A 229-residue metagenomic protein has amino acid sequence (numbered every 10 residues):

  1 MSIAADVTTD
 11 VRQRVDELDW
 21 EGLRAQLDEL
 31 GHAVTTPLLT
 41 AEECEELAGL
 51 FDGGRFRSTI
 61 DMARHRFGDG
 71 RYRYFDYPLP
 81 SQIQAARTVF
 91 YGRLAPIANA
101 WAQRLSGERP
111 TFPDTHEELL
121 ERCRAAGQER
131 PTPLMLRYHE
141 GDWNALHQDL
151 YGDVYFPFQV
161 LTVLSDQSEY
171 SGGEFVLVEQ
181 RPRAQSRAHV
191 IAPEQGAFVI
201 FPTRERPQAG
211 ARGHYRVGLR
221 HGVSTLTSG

Functional and structural regions predicted by a protein language model:
M1-E29: Fe(II)/2-oxoglutarate
G22-L119: Non-heme Fe(II)/2-oxoglutarate
A33, Q128-D142: A short glycine-rich, His/Asp/Glu-containing loop-to-beta-strand
T40, E140, E169, S228-G229: Short strand-connecting beta-turns/loops that link adjacent beta-strands
P131-P133, F158, G173: Change "...and in nucleic-acid phosphodiester-cleaving endonucleases..." to "...and in nucleic-acid processing enzymes
R137-E140, G152-E169: Short, conserved beta-strand element in jelly-roll/cupin
N144-Y151: Histidine-centered catalytic micro-motifs
F156, Y170-G229: Catalytic core of Fe(II)/2-oxoglutarate
